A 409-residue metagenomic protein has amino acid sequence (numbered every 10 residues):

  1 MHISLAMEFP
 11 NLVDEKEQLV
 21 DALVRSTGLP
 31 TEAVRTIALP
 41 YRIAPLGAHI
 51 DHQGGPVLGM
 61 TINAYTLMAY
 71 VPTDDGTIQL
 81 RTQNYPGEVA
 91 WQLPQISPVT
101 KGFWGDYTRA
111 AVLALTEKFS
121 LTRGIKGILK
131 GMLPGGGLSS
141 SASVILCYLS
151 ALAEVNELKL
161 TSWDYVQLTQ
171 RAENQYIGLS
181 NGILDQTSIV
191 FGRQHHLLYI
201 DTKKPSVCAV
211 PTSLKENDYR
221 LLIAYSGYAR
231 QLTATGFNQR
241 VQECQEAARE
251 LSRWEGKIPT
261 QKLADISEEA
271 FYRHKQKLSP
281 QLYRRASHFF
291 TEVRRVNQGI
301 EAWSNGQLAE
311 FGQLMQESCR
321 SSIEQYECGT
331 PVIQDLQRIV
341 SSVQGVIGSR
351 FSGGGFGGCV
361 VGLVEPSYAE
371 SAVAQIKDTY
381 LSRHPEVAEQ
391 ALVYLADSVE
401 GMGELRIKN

Functional and structural regions predicted by a protein language model:
M1-R42, L46, L67-F103, H196-G348 (+1 more regions): C-terminal nucleotide
E32-A33, H52-P56, L93-K101, G131-L138 (+2 more regions): A short glycine/serine-rich beta->alpha loop
G54-T61, R240-V241: Short Gly/aromatic-enriched secondary-structure transition segments
T61-I62, L138-L158, V361-E365: DPxDG-like acidic metal-binding loop motif
V112-L113, E117-G136: Glycine- and acidic-rich phosphate- and metal-coordinating loops
E117-G124, L152-L168, P366-T379, R383-V387: Phosphate-handling active-site elements
K159-V207, S349-S352, L395: Alpha/beta catalytic cores of group-transfer enzymes, especially the acyltransferase/condensing modules of polyketide
